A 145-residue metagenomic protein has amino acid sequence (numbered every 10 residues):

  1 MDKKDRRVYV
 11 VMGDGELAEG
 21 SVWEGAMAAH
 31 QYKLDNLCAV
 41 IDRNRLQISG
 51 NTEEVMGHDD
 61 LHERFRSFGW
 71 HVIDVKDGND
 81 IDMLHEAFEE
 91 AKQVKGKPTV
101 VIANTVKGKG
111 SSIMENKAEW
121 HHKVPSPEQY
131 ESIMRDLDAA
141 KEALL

Functional and structural regions predicted by a protein language model:
M1-L145: Glycine-rich ThDP/TPP pyrophosphate-binding loop and its adjacent helix/strand module within ThDP-dependent enzymes
